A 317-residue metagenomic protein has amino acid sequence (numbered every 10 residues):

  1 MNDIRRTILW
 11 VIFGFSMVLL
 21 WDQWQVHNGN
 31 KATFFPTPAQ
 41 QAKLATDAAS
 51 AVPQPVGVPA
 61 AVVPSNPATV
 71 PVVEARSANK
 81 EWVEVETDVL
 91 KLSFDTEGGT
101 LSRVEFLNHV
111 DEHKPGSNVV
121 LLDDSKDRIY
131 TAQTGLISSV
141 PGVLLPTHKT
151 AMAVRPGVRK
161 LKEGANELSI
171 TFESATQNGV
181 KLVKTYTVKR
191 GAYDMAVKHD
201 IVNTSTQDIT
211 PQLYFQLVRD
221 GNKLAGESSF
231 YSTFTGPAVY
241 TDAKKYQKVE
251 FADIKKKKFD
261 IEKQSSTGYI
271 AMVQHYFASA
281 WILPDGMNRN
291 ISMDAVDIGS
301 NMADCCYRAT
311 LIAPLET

Functional and structural regions predicted by a protein language model:
M1-V11: Membrane interfacial helix-start segments of signal peptides and signal-anchor transmembrane helices
R5, W21-D22: Residue-level micro-sites within transmembrane alpha helices that shape and flank functional polar/acidic positions
L9-L20: Hydrophobic membrane-insertion alpha-helices, especially the h-region of bacterial N-terminal signal peptides
W10, Q23-L121, F172: Juxtamembrane extramembrane loops of integral membrane proteins
S77, W82-T317: Soluble non-transmembrane domains of integral membrane proteins
